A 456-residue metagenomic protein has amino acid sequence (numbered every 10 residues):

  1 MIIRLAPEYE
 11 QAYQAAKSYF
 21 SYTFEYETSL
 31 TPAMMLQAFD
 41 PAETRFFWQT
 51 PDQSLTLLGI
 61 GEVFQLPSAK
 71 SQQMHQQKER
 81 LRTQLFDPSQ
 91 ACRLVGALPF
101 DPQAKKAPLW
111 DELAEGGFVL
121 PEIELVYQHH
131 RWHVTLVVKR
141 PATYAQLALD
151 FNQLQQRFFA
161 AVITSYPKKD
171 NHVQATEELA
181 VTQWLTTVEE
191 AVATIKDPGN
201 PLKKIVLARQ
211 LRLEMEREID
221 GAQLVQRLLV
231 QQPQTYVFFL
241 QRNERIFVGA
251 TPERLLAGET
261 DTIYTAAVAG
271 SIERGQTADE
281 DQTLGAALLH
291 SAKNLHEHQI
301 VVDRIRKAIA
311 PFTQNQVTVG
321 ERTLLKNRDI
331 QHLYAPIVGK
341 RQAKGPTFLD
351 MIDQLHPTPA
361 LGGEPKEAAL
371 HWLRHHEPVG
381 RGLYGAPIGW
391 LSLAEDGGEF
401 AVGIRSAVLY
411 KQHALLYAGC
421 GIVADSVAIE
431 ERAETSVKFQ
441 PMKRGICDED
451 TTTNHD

Functional and structural regions predicted by a protein language model:
M1-M34, A38-E43, Q53-K70, N152-T182 (+6 more regions): Contiguous alpha-helical scaffold segments within structured protein domains that host functional hotspots
P32-L94, Q103-L113: An N-terminal, globular interaction/scaffold subdomain
T50, L57-V63, R212-H296, Q316 (+2 more regions): An anion-binding catalytic pocket shared by soluble metabolic enzymes
L55, I123-L125, R131-V134, T262-Y264 (+1 more regions): Hydrophobic residues embedded in beta-strands of well-ordered beta-sheets
Q77-R212, Q314: Non-catalytic accessory segments adjacent to catalytic cores
G96, L125, N200, L256 (+3 more regions): A residue-level signal for conserved active-site and pocket-lining positions in enzyme catalytic cores
L136-A142, V268-E273, C420-V423: Short, solvent-exposed aromatic-acidic interface loops
P336-D456: Conserved hydrophobic core element of enzyme catalytic domains
